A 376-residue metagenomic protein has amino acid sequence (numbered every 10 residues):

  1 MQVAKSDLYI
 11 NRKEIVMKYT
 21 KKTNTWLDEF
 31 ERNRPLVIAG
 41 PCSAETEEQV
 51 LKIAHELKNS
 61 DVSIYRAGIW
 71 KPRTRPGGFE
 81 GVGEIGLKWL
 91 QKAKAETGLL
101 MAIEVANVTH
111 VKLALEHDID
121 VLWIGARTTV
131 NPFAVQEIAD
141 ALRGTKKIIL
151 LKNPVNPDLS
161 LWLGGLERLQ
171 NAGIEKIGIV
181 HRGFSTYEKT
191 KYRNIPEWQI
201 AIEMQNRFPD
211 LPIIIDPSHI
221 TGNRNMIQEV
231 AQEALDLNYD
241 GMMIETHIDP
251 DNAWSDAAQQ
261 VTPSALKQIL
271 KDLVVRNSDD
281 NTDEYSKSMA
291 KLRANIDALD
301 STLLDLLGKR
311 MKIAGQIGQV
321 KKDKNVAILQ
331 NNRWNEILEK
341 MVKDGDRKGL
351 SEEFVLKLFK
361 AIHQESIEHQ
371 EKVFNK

Functional and structural regions predicted by a protein language model:
A4-I38: N-terminal amphipathic alpha-helix/helix-capping segment at the start of soluble metabolic enzymes
N24-C42, R73-P76, Q205-I215: N-terminal small/glycine-rich loop or linker at the start of catalytic domains across soluble metabolic enzymes
F30, A134-A265, D272, S278-E284: Catalytic alpha/beta core domains of metabolic enzymes, predominantly
P35-K52, P76-G78, L100-E104, G125-A126 (+4 more regions): Active-site mouth loops of central-metabolism enzymes
L36-P41, S63-A67, M101-I103, L122-I124 (+4 more regions): Hydrophobic faces of well-ordered beta-strands that scaffold small-molecule active sites in alpha/beta enzyme cores
R66-I85, I248-A257, I317-I328: Glycine-rich, proline-tolerant flexible connector loops at the mouths of alpha/beta enzymes
V82, L99-N107, V111, D120-V135 (+2 more regions): Catalytic beta/alpha-barrel core
S278-K376: Domain-level signature for soluble enzymes in the chorismate/prephenate branch of the shikimate pathway
